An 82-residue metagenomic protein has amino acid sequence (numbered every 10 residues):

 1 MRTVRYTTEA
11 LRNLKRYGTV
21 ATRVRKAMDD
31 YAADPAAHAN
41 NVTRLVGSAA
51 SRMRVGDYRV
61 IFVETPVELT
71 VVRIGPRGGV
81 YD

Functional and structural regions predicted by a protein language model:
M1-R5, L11-R12, Y17-T22, V55-R59 (+1 more regions): Enriched for short, Lys/Arg-rich terminal
T22-R23, L45: Lipid interaction determinants
D29-R54: A short, surface-exposed loop/turn module that caps and links secondary-structure elements
